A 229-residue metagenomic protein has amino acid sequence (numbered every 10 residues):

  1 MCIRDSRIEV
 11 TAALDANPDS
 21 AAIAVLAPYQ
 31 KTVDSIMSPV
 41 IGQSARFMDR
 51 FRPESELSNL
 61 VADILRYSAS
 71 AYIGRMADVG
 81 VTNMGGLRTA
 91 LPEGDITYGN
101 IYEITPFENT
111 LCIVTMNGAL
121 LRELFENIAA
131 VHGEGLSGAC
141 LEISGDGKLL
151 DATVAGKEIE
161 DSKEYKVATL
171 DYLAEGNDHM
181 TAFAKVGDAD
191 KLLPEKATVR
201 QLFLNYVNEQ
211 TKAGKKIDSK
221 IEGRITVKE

Functional and structural regions predicted by a protein language model:
M1: Proteins enriched for Cys/Gly/acidic motifs involved in redox and nucleic-acid/cofactor modification
R4, N59-A62, R66-S68, G74-E229: Feature captures C-terminal
I8-L91: Hard-cation-handling environments
